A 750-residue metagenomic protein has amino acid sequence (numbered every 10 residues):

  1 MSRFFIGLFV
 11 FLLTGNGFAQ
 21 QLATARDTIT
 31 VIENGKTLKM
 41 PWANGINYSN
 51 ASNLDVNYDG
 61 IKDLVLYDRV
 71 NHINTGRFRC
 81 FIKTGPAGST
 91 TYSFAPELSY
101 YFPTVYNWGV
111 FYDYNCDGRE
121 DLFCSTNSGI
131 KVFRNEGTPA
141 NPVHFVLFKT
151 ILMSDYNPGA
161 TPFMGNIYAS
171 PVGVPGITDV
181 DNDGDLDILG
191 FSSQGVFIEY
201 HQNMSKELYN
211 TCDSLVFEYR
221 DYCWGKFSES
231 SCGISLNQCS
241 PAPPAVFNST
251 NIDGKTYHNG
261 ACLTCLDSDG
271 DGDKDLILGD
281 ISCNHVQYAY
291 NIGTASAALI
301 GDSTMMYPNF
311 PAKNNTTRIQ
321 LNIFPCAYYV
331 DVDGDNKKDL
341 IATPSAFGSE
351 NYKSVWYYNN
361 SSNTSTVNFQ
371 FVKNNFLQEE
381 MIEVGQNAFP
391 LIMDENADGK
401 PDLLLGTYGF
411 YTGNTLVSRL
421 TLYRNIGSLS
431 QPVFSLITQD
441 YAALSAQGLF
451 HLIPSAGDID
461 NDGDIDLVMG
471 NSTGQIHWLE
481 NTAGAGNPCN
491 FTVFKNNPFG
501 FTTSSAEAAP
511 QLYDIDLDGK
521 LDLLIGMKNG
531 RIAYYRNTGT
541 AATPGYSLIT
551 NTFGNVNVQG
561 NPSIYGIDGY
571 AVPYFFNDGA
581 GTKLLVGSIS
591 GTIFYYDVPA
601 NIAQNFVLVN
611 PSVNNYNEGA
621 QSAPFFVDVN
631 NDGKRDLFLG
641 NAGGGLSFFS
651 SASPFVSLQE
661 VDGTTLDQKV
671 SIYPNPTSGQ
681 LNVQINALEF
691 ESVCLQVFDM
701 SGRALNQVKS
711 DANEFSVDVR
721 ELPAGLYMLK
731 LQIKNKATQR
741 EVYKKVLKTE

Functional and structural regions predicted by a protein language model:
M1, A19-Q20: Initiator methionine at the very start of the polypeptide chain
M1-F4, K748: Positively charged n-region of N-terminal signal peptides that target proteins for export
R3, D335, D398, T665-L666: A generic structural signal for short, non-catalytic loop/turn and secondary-structure boundary residues
R3, P171, L429, A506 (+4 more regions): Compositionally biased regions
F4-L13: Sec-dependent N-terminal signal peptides
F11, A19, D662-Y673, T677-E750: C-terminal outer-membrane/trafficking sorting elements
Q20-L658: Beta-propeller-forming repeat regions
